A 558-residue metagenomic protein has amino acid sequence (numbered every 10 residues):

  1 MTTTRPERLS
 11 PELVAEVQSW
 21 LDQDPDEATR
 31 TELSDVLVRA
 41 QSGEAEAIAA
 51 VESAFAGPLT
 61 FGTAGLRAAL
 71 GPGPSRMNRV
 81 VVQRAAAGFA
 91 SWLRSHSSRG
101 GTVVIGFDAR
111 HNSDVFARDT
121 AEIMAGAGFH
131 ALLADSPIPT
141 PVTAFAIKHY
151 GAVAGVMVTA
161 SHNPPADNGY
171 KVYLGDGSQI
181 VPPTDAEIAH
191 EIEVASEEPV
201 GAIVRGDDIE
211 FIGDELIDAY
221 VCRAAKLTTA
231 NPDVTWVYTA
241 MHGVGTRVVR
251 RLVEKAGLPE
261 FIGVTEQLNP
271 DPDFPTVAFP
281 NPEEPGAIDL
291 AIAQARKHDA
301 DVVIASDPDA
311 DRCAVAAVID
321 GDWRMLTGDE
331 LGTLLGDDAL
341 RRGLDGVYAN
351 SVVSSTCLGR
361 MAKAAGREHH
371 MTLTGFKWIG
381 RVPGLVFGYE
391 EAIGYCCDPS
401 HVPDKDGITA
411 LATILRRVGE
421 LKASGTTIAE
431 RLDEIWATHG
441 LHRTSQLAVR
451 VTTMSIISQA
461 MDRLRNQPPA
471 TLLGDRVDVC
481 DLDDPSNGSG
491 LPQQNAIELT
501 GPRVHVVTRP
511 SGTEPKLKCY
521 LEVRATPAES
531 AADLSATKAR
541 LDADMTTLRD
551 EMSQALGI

Functional and structural regions predicted by a protein language model:
T3-T120, F211-D233, V244: An N-terminal, well-structured beta->alpha segment
R8, W20-A28, E32, A50-L59 (+1 more regions): Gly/Ser/Thr-enriched, mixed-charge loops and adjacent short helices that form phosphate/oxyanion-binding elements
F55-S75, A160-N163, A240-V248, L252 (+3 more regions): Conserved phosphate/anionic-ligand binding catalytic regions in large, soluble enzymes, centered on
V104-D167, G257-V315: N-terminal small/polar loop signature for handling phosphorylated ligands or for N-terminal nucleophile
D114-D119, A144-K148, A166-V172, E193 (+9 more regions): Short acidic, glycine/serine/threonine-rich loops at helix termini
G175-S178, H190, A293-N350, S355-A365: Replace "Mg2+/Mn2+-dependent" with "divalent metal-dependent
R296, A300-V302, S306, R342-G512 (+2 more regions): Phosphate-binding and adjacent anionic-ligand microenvironments
